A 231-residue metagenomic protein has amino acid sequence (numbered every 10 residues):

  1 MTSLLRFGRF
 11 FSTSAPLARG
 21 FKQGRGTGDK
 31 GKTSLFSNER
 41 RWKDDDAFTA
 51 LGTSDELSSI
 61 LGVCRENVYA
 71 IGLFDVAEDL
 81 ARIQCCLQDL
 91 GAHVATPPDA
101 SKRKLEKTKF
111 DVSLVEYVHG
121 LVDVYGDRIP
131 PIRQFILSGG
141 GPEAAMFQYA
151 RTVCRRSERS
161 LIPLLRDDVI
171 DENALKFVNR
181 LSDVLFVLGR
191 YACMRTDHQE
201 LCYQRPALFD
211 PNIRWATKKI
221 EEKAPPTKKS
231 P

Functional and structural regions predicted by a protein language model:
T2-P231: Phosphate/pyrophosphate-binding loop motifs in nucleotide- or prenyl diphosphate-using proteins
